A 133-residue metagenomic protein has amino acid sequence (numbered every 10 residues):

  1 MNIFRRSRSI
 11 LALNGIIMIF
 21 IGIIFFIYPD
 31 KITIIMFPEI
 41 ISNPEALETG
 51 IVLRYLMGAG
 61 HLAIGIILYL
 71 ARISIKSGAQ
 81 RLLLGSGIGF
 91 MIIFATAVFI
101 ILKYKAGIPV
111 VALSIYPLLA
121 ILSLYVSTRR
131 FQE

Functional and structural regions predicted by a protein language model:
N2-L13, S127-F131: N-terminal membrane topogenic signal
S7-I17, M57, S86-F90, A112-I115: Hydrophobic alpha-helical transmembrane segments of polytopic
R8-V52: Membrane-helix boundary elements
F20, E48-R72, I88-I92: Core segments of alpha-helical transmembrane spans in multipass integral membrane proteins
A63, V111-L119: Membrane-embedded alpha-helical segments of multi-pass membrane proteins, especially the transmembrane helices
R72-I88: Loop-to-transmembrane helix junctions at the membrane interface
F94-L113, S127-F131: Membrane-helix boundary connector in multi-pass membrane proteins
L118-E133: Membrane-water interface at the C-terminal end of transmembrane alpha helices
